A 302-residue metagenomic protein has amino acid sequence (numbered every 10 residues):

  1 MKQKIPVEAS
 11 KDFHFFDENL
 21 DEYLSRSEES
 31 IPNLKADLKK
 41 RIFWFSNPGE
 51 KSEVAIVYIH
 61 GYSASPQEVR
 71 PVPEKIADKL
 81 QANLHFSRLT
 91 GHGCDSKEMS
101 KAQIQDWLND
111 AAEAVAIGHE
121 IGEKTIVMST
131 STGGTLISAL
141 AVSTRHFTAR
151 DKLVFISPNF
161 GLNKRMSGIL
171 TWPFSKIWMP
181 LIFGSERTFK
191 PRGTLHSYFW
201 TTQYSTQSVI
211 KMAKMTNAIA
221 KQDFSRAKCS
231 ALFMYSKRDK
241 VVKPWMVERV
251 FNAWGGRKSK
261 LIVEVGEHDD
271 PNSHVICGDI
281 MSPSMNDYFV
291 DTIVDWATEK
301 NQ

Functional and structural regions predicted by a protein language model:
L34-H92: Short, surface-exposed "cap/lid" segments of acyl-processing enzymes
P71-V72, C229, V242-G256: Short alpha-helix in the alpha/beta-hydrolase fold that links the catalytic acid
C94-I121: Catalytic nucleophile-loop/oxyanion-hole region of alpha/beta-hydrolase and closely related hydrolase-like folds
M128-I137: Gly/Ala-rich beta-loop-alpha elbow adjacent to hydrolase catalytic centers
V154-R165: Active-site nucleophile loop of the alpha/beta-hydrolase fold
A227, F233-Y235, D239: Short beta-strand/loop motif that positions the catalytic acidic residue of the alpha/beta-hydrolase fold
N252-G278: Catalytic histidine neighborhood in serine/cysteine hydrolases with alpha/beta-hydrolase-type architecture
D269-Q302: Catalytic active-site module of serine/aspartate enzymes centered on a nucleophile-bearing elbow/loop
